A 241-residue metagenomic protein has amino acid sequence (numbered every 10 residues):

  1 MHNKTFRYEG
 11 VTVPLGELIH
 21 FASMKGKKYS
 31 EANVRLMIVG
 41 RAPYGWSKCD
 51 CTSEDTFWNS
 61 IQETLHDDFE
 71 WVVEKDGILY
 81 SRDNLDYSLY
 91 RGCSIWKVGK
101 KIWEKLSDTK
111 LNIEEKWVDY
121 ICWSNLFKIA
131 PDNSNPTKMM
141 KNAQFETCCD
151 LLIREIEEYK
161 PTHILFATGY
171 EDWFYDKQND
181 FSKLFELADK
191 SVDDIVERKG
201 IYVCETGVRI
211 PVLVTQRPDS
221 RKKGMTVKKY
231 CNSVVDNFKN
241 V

Functional and structural regions predicted by a protein language model:
M1-Y159, G169-D172: A polyanion-binding, active-site-adjacent surface
H2-G10, T137-I153, D172-V241: C-terminal capping/extension of enzyme domains
T162: Short acidic/polar active-site loop segments enriched in Thr and Asp
F166: Redox-cofactor binding/interface segments in oxidoreductases and associated redox assembly factors
